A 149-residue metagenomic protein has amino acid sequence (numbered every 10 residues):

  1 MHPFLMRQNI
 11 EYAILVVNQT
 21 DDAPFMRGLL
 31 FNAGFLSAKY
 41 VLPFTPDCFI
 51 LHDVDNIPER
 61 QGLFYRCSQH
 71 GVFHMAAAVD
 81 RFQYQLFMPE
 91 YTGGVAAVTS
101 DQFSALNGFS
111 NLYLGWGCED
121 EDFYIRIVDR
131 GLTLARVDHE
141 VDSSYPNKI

Functional and structural regions predicted by a protein language model:
M1-E11: Short, acidic, metal-binding catalytic loop of nucleotide-sugar glycosyltransferases
I10-D21: Short beta-strand/loop segment that forms part of the nucleotide-sugar
D22, M26-F31, F35-Y40, C48-H52 (+1 more regions): Conserved catalytic core of nucleotide-sugar-dependent glycosyltransferases
